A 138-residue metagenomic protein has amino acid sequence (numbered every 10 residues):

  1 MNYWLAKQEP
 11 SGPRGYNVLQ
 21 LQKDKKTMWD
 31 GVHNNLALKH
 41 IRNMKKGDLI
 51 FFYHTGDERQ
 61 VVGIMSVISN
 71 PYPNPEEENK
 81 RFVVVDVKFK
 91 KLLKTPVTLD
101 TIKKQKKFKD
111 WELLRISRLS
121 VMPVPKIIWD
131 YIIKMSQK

Functional and structural regions predicted by a protein language model:
M1-K45, S136-K138: Compositionally biased, charged N-terminal/linker segments
M1-Y16, N74-K138: Contiguous surface segments at macromolecular interaction interfaces
L5-K7, F52-Y53, I64: Short, conserved beta-strand edge motifs with alternating hydrophobic and charged residues
M28-G31, E58, F108-K109: Intrinsically disordered, low-complexity segments enriched in polar/charged residues with Gly/Pro, especially when
M44-K45, Q60, E78-K80: Short glycine/proline-enriched turns and hinge-like loops at secondary-structure junctions
Y53-R59: Short, charged beta-turn/beta-strand-edge "cap" motif at the junction between a beta-strand and an adjacent loop
Q60-N70: Short beta-strand-centered aromatic/proline hotspots
